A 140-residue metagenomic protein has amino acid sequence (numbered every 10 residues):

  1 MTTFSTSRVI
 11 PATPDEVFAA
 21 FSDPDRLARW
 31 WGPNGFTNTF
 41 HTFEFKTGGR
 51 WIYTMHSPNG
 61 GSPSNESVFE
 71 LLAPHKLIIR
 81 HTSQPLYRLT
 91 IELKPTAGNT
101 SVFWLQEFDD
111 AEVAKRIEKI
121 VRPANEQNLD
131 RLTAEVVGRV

Functional and structural regions predicted by a protein language model:
M1-T37: Hydrophobic ligand-binding cavity/cleft-lining segments
T3-S5, N38-F40, S62-E66, L86-T90: Short, surface-exposed coil-to-beta transition loops
S5-P11, E44, T54, V68 (+1 more regions): Generic structural detector for well-ordered beta-strands
P14-D15, K46, E70-H75, E92-S101: A short, structured loop/turn motif at beta-sheet edges
V17-F18, L27, W51-Y53, F69 (+4 more regions): Hydrophobic pocket/interface hotspot
T39-R80: Glycine-rich portal/gate segments that line the openings of hydrophobic small-molecule binding cavities
R80-Q127: Beta-strand/loop substructures that line and gate deep hydrophobic ligand-binding cavities in soluble
E135-V140: Short, highly charged C-terminal tails/helix-capping segments
